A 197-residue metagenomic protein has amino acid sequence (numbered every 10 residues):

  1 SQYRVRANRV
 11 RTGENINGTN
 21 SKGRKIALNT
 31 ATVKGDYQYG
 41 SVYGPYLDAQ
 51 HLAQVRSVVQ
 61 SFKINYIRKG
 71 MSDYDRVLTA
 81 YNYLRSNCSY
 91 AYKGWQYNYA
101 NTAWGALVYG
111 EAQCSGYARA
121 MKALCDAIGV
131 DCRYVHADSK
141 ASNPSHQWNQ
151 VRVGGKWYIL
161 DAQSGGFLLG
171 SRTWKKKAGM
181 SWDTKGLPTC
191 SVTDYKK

Functional and structural regions predicted by a protein language model:
S1-S61, V130: Linear, non-domain "peripheral" regions
Q50, Y109-A112, H136: Alpha-helix capping and helix-loop boundary segments enriched in small/acidic/polar residues
H51-A106: Secondary-structure boundary elements
R76-A80, G110-C125: Active-site nucleophilic cysteine motif
S86-N87, A91-W95, V108-G110, P144-S145 (+1 more regions): Repeated polar recognition positions within modular binding domains
G116-S181: Hydrophobic/aromatic-rich core segments of domains that either
L187-K196: Short, low-complexity, Pro/Ser/Thr/Gly-rich segments in the mature regions of secreted, periplasmic
